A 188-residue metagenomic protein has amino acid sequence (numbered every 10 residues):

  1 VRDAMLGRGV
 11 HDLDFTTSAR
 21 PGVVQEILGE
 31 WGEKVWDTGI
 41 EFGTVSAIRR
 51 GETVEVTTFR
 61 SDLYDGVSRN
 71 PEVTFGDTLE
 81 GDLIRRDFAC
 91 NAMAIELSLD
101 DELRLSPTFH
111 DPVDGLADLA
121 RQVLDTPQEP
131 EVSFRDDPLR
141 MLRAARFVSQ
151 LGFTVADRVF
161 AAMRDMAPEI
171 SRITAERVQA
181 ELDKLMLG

Functional and structural regions predicted by a protein language model:
V1-G188: Catalytic cores of the polymerase beta-like nucleotidyltransferase superfamily and closely associated nucleotide
